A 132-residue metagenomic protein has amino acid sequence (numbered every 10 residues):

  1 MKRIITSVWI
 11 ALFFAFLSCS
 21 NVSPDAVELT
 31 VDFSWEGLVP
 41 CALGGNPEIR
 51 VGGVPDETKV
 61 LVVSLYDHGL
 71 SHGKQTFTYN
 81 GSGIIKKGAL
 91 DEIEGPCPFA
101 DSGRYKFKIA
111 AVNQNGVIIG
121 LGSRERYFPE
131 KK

Functional and structural regions predicted by a protein language model:
M1-I4: Positively charged n-region of N-terminal signal peptides that target proteins for export
S7-F16: Bacterial N-terminal signal peptides
C19-K132: N-terminus-centered regions that define maturation/targeting leaders and the start of the first functional domain
